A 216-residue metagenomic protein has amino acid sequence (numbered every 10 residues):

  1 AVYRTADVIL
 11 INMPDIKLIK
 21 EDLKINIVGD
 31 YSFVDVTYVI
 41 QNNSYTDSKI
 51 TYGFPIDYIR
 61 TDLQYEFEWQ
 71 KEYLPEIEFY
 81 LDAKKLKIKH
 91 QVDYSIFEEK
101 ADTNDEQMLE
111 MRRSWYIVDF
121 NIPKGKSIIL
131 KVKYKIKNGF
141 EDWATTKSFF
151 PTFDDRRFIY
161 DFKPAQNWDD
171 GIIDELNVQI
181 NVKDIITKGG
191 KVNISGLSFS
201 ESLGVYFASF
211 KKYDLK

Functional and structural regions predicted by a protein language model:
A1-Y31: N-terminal, polar/Ser/Thr-rich
L10-N12, D62-R112, K191-F207: Solvent-exposed beta-strand/loop surfaces of large extracellular or lumenal domains
D22-I27, T37-Q41, D105-Q107, I117-I122 (+3 more regions): Beta-strand-rich interaction surfaces with strong enrichment in secreted/lumenal proteins
Y31, P123-S127, L203, Y213-K216: Solvent-exposed, conformationally flexible loop/turn segments
V34-N42, V132, V178: Short, well-ordered beta-strand segments enriched in hydrophobic/aromatic residues
V39-S48, F54-R60: Asparagine-centered strand-capping/turn motif at beta-strand->loop junctions
Y45-I50, L74, L86, I173: Short acidic/proline- and small/hydrophobic-mixed sequence motifs that coincide with surface turns and coil-to-beta
I59-T61, Q107-S195: Surface-exposed, acidic/Ser/Thr-rich flexible loop segments
